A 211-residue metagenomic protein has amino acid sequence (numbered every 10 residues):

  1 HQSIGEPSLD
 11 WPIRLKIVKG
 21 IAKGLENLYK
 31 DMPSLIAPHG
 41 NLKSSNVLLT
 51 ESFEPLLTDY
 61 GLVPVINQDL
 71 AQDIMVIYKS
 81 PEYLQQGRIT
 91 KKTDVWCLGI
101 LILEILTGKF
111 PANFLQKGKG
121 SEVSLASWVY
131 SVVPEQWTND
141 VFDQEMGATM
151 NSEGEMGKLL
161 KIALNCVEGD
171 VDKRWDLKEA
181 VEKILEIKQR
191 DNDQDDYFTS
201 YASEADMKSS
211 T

Functional and structural regions predicted by a protein language model:
S3-K19, T149-M150: Activation segment of protein kinase catalytic domains, centered on the conserved DFG
Y29, P33-L49: Catalytic-loop of the protein kinase fold
Q86-K91: Activation segment
D94: Conserved catalytic-loop aspartate of Hanks-type protein kinases
V129-D172: C-terminal lobe substrate-recognition/regulatory segment of protein kinase catalytic domains
D172-T211: Regulatory extensions flanking the kinase catalytic core
